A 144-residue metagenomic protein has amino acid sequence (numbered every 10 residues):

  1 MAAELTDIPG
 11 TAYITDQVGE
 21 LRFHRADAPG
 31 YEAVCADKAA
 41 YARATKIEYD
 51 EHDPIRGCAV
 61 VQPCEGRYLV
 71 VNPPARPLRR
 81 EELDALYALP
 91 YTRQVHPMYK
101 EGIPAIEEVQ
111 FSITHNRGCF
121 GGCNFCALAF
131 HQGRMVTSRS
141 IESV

Functional and structural regions predicted by a protein language model:
M1-V109: Flexible, acidic/Gly-rich N-terminal and inter-domain linker regions that tether and position cofactor-handling modules
P73, N116, R134: Short, flexible active-site loop motifs that bind/organize anionic cofactors or intermediates
R79, F120-N124, Q132-M135: Flexible loop/turn segments at secondary-structure boundaries
L86, C119, C123, V144: Conserved, mostly hydrophobic/aromatic
Y91-R93, G118-G121, F130-H131: Short, glycine-/Ser/Thr-/acidic-enriched flexible segments
K100-A127: N-terminal pre-triad scaffold of radical SAM enzymes
F130-S143: Core AdoMet radical
